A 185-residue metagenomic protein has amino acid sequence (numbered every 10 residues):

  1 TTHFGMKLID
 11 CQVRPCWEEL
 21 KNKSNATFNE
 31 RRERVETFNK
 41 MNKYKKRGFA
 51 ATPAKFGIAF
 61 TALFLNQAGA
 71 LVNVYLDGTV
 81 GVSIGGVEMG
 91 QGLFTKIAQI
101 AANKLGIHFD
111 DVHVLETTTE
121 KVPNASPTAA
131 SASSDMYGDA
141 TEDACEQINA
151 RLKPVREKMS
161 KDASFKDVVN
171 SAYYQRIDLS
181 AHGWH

Functional and structural regions predicted by a protein language model:
T1-G81, G85-K104, T117-H185: Cofactor-centric catalytic regions
H108-H113: Short acidic capping loops at alpha-helix termini that bridge into adjacent secondary structure
